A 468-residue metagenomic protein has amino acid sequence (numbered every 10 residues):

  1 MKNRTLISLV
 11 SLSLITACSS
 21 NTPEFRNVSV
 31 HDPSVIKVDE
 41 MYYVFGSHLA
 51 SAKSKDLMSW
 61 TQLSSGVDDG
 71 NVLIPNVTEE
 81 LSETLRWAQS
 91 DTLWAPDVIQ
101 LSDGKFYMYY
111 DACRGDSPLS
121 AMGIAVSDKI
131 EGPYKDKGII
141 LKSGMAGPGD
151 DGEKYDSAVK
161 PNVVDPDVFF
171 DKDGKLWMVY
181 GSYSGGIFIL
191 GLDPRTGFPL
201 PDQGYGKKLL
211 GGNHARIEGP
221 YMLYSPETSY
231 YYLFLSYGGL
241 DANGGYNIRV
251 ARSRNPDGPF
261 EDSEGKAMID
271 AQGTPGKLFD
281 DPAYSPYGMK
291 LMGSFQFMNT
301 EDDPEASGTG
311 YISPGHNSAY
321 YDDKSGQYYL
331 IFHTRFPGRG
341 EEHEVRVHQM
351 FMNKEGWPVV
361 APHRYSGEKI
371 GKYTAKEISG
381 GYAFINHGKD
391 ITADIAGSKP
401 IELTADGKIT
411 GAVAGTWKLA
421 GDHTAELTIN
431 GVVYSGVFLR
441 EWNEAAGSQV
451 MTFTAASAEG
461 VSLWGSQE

Functional and structural regions predicted by a protein language model:
M1-I7: Bacterial N-terminal signal peptides that target proteins for export
K2, L12-S13, S448-M451: Low-complexity intrinsically disordered segments
S8-T16: Bacterial N-terminal signal peptides
C18-E468: Carbohydrate-active catalytic/glycan-binding domains of CAZyme proteins, especially the secreted or lumenal ectodomains
